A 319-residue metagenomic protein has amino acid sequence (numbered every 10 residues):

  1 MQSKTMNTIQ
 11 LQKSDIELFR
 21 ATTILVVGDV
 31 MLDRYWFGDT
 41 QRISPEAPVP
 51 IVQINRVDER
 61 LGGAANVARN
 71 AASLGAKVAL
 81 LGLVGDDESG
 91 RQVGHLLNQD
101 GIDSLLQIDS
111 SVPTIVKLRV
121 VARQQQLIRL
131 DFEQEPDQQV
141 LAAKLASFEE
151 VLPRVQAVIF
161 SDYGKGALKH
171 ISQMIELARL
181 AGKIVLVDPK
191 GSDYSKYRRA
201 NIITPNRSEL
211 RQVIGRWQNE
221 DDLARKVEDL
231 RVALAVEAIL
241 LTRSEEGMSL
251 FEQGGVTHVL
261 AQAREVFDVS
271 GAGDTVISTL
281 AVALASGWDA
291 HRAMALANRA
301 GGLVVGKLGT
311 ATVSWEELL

Functional and structural regions predicted by a protein language model:
M6-Q10, A142, I184-P189: Short gly/ser/thr-rich secondary-structure transition/capping motifs
A21-I24, L32-A157, T312-L319: Conserved N-terminal subdomain of the carbohydrate kinase-like
V30, Y163, T275: Active-site metal-binding loops of divalent metal-dependent hydrolases
R42-V52, T204-E209, T257-Q262: Short glycine/proline- and charge-enriched loop/turn segments that cap or connect secondary-structure elements
A71, L80, L97, L118 (+6 more regions): Buried hydrophobic positions in well-ordered alpha/beta secondary-structure cores of metabolic enzymes
A157, K165-V256: Conserved phosphate/ATP/ADP-binding segment of small-molecule kinases
A235-A238, Q262-L319: Conserved post-catalytic alpha-helical subdomain immediately downstream of the catalytic base and nucleotide-binding
